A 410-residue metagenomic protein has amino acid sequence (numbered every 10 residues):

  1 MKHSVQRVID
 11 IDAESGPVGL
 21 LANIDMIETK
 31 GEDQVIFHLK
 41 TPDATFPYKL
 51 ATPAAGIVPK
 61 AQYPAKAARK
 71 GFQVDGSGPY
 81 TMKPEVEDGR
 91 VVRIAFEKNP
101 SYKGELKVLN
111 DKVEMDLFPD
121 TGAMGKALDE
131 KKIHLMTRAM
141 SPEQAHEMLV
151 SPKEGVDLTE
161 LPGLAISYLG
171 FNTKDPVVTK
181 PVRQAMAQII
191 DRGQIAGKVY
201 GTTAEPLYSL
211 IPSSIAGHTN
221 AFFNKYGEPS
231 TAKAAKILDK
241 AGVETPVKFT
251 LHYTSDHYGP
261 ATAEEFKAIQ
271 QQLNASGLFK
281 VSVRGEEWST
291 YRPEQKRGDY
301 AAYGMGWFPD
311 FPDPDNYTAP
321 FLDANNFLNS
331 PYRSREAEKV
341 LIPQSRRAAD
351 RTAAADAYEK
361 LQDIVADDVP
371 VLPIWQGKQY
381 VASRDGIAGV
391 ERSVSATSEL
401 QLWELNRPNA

Functional and structural regions predicted by a protein language model:
M1-A13, I36, V177: Aromatic- and charge-enriched surface segment that lines or borders ligand/interaction sites
V8, M26-E28, K83-A95, E114-K174 (+1 more regions): Extracellular/periplasmic solute-recognition and catalytic clefts
G16-Q62: Surface-exposed binding/hinge segments that line and control ligand-binding clefts or catalytic entry sites
A51-K107, K112: Gly/Pro-rich hinge or "lid" segments in bacterial periplasmic/extracellular proteins
V91, D239-P309: Ligand/substrate-recognition segments at binding pockets and active sites
E97-S101, L161-A185, I189, K198 (+1 more regions): A bilobed periplasmic-binding-protein/Venus flytrap-type ligand-binding module shared by bacterial periplasmic
I190-H218, A261-Q270, R292-A410: Detector for C-terminal structural segments
P206-A241, H257-E264: Structural transition elements
